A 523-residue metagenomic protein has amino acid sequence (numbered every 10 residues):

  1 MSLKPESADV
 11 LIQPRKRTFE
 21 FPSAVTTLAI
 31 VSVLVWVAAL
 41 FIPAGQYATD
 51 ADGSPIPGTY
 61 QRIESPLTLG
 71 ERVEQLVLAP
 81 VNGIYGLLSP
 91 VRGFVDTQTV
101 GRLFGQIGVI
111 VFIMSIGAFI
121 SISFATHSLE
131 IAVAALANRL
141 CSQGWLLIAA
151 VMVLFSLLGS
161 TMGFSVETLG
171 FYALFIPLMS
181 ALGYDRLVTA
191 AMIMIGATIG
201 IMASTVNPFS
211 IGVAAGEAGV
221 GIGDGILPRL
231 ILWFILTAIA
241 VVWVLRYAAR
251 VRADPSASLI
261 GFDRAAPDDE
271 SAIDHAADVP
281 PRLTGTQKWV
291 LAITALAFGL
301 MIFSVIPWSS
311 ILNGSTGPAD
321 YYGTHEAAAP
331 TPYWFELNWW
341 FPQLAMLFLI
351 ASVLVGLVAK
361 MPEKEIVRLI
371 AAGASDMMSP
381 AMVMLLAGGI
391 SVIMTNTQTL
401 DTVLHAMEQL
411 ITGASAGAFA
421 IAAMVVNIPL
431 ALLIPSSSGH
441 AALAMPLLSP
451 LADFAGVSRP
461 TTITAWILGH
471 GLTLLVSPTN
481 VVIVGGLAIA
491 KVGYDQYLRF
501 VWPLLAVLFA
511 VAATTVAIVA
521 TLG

Functional and structural regions predicted by a protein language model:
S2-T27, Q46-S54, G58, L227-L369 (+3 more regions): Long, contiguous bundles of hydrophobic transmembrane helices that form the permeation core of multi-pass
D9-R17, V73-I84, L129-L140, A214 (+9 more regions): Hydrophobic alpha-helical segments of integral membrane proteins, encompassing both true transmembrane helices
P14-S23, Y172-A265, H275-L291, S458 (+2 more regions): Membrane-core helix-loop-helix motifs of multi-pass transport proteins
A24-V33, P57-E130, Y333-D401: Core transmembrane alpha-helical segments of multi-pass membrane transporters/permeases
V25-P43, I113-S121, L154-L158, G200 (+6 more regions): Hydrophobic core segments of alpha-helical transmembrane domains in multi-pass membrane transport and ion-translocation
V37-I84, S309-A327, T397-A406: Interfacial/capping segments of alpha-helical transmembrane domains
L103-I110, N138-A150, L182-V188, T286-K288 (+5 more regions): Membrane-interfacial loop-to-helix junctions in multi-pass transporters
I113-G117, Q143-L174, V383-T397, L410-P450 (+2 more regions): Hydrophobic alpha-helical transmembrane segments of multi-pass integral membrane proteins, predominantly secondary
